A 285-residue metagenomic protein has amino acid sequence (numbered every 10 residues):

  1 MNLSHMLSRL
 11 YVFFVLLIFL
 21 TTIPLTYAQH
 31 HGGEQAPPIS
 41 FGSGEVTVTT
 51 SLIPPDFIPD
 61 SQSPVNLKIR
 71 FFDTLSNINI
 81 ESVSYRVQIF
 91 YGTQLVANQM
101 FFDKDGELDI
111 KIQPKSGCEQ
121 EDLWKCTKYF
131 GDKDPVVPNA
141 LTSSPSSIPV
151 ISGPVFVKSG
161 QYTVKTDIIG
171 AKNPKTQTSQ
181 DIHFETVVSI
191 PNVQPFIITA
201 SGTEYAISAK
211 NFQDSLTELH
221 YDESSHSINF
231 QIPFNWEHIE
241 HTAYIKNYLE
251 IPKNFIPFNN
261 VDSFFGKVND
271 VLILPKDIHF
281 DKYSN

Functional and structural regions predicted by a protein language model:
M1-G32, I69, G266: Secretory targeting signatures
Q29-I198, F234-H238, E250-F258: Contiguous segments within soluble domain cores/interaction surfaces
S43, L219-N229, I278-N285: Short, ordered beta-strand-loop transition motifs
T50-D56, T217-Y221, K276-F280: Short amphipathic beta-strand and strand-loop transition segments with alternating hydrophobic
S63-L67, H226-I228, A243-N247: Structural beta-strand segments of beta-rich domains
Y91-G92, D214, E237, F280-K282: Extracytoplasmic/secretory-pathway segments with low complexity and glycosylation-like composition
N192-D222: Glycan-recognition and processing domains
I245-N285: Proteolytic-maturation and junctional protease-sensitive modules
